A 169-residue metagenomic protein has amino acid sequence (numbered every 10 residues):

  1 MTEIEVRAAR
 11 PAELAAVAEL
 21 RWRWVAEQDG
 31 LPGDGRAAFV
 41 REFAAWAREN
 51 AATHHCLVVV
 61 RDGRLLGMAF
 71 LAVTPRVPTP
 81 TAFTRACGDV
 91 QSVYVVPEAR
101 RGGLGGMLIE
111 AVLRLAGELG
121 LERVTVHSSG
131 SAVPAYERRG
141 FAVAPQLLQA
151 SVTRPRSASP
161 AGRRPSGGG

Functional and structural regions predicted by a protein language model:
M1-A12, R154-G169: Conserved N-terminal entry element of GNAT/NAT acetyltransferase domains
E19-D34: Helix-loop element at the rim of GNAT/NAT acetyltransferase active sites that forms part of the acceptor-substrate
D34-C56, V77: Active-site rim helix/loop that mediates acceptor-substrate recognition in acyltransferases
H54-A69: Conserved beta-hairpin
M68-Q91, R100, R154-R156: Conserved acyl-donor/pantetheine-binding loop and adjacent beta-alpha core of acyl/acetyltransferases and related
V73-T79, T125-S131, E137, A142-R156: Conserved catalytic-core motifs of GNAT/GCN5-like acyltransferases
A99, G103-A111: Conserved acetyl-CoA pyrophosphate-binding loop and the N-cap/start of the following alpha-helix in GNAT-like
A116-S128: Conserved GNAT acetyl-CoA-binding A-motif
